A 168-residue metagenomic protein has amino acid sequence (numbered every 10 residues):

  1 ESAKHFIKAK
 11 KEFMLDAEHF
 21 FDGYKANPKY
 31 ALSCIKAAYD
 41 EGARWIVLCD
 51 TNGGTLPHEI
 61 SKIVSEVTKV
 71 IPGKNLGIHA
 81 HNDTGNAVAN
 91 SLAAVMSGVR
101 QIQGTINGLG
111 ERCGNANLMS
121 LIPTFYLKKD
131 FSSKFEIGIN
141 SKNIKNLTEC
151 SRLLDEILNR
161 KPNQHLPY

Functional and structural regions predicted by a protein language model:
E1-Y168: Catalytic cores and adjacent flexible loops of soluble metabolic enzymes that perform enolate/carbanion chemistry on
